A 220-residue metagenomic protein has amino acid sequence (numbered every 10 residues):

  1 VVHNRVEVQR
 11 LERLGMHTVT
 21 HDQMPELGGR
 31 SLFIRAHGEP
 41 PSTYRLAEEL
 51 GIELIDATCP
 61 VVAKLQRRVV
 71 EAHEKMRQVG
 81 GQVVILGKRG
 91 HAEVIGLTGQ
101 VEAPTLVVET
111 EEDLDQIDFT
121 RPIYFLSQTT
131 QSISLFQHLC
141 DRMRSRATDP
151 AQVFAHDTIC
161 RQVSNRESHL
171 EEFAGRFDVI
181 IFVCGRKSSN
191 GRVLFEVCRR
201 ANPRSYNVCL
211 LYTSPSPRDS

Functional and structural regions predicted by a protein language model:
V1-V101, T105-D118, S132-I133, H138-R144 (+4 more regions): Active-site loop-to-helix "anion-binding N-cap" substructures in soluble metabolic enzymes
R5, S189-V193, S214: Short active-site-adjacent structural elements
E74-R77, G175, R218: Residue-level signal for alpha-helix termini/capping positions
R121-I133, C184: Active-site donor-nucleotide binding/catalytic segment of nucleotide-sugar enzymes
A147-F177, G185, R192-V208: Active-site rim loops that border cofactor/substrate pockets in soluble metabolic enzymes
R186-S189, S220: Short Gly/Pro-enriched loop/turn and capping motifs at secondary-structure junctions
Y212-D219: Conserved small/polar residues in nucleotide/adenosyl-binding loops
